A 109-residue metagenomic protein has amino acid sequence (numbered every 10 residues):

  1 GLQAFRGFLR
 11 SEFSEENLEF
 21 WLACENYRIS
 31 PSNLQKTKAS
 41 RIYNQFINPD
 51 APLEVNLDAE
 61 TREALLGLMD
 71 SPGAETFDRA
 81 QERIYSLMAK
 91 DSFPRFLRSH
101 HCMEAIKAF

Functional and structural regions predicted by a protein language model:
G1-F109: Long, compositionally biased intrinsically disordered regulatory segments in eukaryotic proteins
